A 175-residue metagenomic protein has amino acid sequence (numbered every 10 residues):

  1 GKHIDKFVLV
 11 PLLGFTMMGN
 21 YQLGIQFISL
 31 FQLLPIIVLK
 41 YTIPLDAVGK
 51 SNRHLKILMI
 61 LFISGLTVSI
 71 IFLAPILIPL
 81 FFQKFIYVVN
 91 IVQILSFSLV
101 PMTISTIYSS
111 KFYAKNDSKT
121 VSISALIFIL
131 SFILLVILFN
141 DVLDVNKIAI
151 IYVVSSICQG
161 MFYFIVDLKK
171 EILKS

Functional and structural regions predicted by a protein language model:
I4-L9, L13, Q26, T42-I43 (+1 more regions): Hydrophobic/aromatic end-of-helix segments at the C-terminal termini of transmembrane alpha-helices
D5-F7, G19-P35: Alpha-helical transmembrane segments of polytopic membrane transporters and translocases
L12-F15, A114-K115, V142: Helix-loop interface residues and adjacent transmembrane-helix termini in multi-pass membrane transporters, primarily
Q22, A47-S64: Membrane-water interface at loop-to-transmembrane-helix junctions
I28-K50, K111-A114: Helix-loop junctions and terminal segments of transmembrane helices in multi-pass membrane transport/translocation
N52-I60, V92, F97, F112-L134 (+1 more regions): Alpha-helical transmembrane segments of multi-pass membrane transporters/permeases
I63, S69-I71, T120-N146, V154-D167: Alpha-helical transmembrane segments of multi-pass membrane transporters and transport-associated inner-membrane enzymes
F72-T106, N146: Interfacial segments at transmembrane-helix termini and the short loops linking adjacent helices
